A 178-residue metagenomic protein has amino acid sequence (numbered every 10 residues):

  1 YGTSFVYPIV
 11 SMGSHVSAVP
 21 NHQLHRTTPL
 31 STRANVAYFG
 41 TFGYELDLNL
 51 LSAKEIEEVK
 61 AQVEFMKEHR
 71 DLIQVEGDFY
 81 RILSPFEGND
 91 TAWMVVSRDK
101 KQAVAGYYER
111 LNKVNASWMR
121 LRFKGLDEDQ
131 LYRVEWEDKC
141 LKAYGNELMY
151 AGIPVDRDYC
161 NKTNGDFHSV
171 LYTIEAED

Functional and structural regions predicted by a protein language model:
Y1-N49: Glycan-recognition surfaces
P20-L24, E45-D47, A53-E55, N112-N115 (+1 more regions): Flexible loop/turn segments at secondary-structure boundaries
A34-L83: Catalytic cores of secreted or luminal carbohydrate-active enzymes
N35, K101-A103, H168-V170: A generic secondary-structure signal marking the coil-to-beta-strand transition
A37, A105, V134: Conserved, mostly hydrophobic/aromatic
Y80-G88, G152: Short, solvent-exposed secondary-structure boundary motifs
P85-E128: Carbohydrate-binding surface patches
L111-D178: C-terminal beta-sandwich/jelly-roll accessory domains of carbohydrate-active enzymes
